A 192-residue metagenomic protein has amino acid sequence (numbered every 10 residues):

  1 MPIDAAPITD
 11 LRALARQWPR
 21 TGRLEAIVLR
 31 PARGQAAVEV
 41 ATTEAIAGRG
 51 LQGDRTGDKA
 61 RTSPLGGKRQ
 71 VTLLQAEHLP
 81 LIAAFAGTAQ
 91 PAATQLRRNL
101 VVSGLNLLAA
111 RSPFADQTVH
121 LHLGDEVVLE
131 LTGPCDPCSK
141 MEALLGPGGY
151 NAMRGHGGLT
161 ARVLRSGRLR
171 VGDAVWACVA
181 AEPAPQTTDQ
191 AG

Functional and structural regions predicted by a protein language model:
M1-G192: Metal-cofactor-dependent catalytic cores
